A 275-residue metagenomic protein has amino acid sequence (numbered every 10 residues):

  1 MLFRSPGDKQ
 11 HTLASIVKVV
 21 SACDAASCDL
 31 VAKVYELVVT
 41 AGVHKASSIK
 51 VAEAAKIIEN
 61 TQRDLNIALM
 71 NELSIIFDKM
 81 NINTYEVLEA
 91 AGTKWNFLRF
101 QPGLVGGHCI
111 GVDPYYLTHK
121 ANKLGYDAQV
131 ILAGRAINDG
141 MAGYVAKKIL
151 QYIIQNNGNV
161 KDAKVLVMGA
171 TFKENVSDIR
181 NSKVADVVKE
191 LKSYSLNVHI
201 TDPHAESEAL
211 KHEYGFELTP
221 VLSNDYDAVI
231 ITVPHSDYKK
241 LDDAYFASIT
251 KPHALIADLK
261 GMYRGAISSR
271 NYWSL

Functional and structural regions predicted by a protein language model:
M1-L275: Structural/interface elements that position substrates and couple domains in central-metabolism enzymes
